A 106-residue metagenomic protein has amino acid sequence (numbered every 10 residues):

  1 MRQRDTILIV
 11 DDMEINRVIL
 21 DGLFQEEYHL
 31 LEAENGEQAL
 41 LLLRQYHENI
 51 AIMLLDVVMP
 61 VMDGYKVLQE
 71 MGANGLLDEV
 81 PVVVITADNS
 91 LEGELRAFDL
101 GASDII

Functional and structural regions predicted by a protein language model:
M1-L8, M13, R44, N49: Non-catalytic signal-transmission and effector/linker regions of two-component phosphorelay proteins
R2-D5, M13-E32: Two-component/phosphorelay signaling modules centered on CheY-like receiver
E32-I52: Acidic, metal-coordinating helix/loop segments flanking the phosphotransfer/catalytic sites of two-component signaling
M59: Receiver (REC) domain active-site loop signature in two-component systems and cognate sites in sensor histidine kinases
N74, D88-N89: Short, conserved "switch-loop" micro-motifs in signal-transduction and mechanochemical regulators
